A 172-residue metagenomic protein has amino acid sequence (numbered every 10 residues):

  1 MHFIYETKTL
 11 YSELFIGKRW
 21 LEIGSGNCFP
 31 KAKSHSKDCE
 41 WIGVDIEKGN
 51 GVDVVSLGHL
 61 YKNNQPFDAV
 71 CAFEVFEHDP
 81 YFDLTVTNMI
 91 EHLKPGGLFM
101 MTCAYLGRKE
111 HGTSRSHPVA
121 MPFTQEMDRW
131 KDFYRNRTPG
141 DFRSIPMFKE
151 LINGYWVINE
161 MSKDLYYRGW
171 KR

Functional and structural regions predicted by a protein language model:
M1-F15: Class I SAM-dependent methyltransferase Rossmann-like catalytic core, especially the SAM/SAH-binding loop
Y5-K8, G26, W41, M127 (+1 more regions): Sparse, context-dependent recognition of short Cys/His-centered cofactor- or disulfide-binding micro-motifs
Y11-I16, G26-F29, R129, N136-R143: N-terminal start-of-chain detector that recognizes signal peptides and the immediate post-cleavage beginning
S12, N64, I158: Residue-level marker of regulatory loop/turn positions in helix-turn-helix DNA-binding domains and in histidine
F15-K109, Y167: Conserved SAM-binding loop
P80-I90, K94-R172: S-adenosyl-L-methionine-dependent methyltransferase catalytic module, highlighting the catalytic core
